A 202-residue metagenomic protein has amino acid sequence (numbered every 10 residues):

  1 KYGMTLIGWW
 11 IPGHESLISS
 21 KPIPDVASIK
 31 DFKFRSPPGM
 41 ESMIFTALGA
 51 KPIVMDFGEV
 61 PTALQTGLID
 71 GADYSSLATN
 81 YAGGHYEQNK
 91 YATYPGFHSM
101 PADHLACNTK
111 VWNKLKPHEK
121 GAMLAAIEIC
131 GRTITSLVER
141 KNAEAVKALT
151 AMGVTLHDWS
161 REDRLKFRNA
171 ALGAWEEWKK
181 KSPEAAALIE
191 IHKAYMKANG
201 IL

Functional and structural regions predicted by a protein language model:
K1-L202: N-terminal secretory/targeting leader peptides
